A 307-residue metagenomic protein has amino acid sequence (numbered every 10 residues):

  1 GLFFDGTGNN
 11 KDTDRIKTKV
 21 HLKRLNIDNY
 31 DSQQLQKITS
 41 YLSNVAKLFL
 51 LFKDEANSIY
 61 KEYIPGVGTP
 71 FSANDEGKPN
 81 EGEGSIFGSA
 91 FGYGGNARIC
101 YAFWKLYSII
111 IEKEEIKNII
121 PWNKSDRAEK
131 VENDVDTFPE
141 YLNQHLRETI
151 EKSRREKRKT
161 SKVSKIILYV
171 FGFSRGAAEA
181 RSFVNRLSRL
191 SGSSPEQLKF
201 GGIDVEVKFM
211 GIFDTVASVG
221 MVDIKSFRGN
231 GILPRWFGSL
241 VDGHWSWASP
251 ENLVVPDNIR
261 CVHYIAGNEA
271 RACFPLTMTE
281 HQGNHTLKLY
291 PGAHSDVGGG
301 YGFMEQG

Functional and structural regions predicted by a protein language model:
G1-K11: Short, hydrophobic/glycine-enriched beta-strand segments
T7, V67, V216: Short beta-to-alpha linker loops that shape the active-site pocket of alpha/beta-hydrolase fold enzymes
R15-L48, K53-E55, K78, Y93-A97 (+6 more regions): Surface cap/lid and interfacial helix-loop subdomains adjacent to catalytic sites that gate substrate access
N57-G68, S72-S89, Y93, I111-N123: Low-complexity, highly charged intrinsically disordered N-terminal segments that act as targeting/localization
I119, N123-R127, V131-T149: Eukaryotic serine/proline-rich intrinsically disordered regulatory segments
G172-S174: Catalytic nucleophile serine of serine hydrolases, specifically the conserved "nucleophile elbow" pentapeptide
A177: Glycine-rich phosphate-binding P-loop
